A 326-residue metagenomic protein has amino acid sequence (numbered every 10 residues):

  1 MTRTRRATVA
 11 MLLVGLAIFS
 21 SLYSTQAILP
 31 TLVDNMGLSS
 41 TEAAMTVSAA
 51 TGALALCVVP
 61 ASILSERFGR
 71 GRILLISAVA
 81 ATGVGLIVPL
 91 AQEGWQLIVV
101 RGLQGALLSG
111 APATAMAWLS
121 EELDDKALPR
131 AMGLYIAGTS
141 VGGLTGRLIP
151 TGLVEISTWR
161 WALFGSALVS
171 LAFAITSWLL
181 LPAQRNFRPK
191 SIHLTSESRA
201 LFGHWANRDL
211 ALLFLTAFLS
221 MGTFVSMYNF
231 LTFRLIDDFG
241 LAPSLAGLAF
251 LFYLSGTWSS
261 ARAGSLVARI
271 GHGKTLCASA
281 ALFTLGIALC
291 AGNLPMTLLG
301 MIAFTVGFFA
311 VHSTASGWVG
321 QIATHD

Functional and structural regions predicted by a protein language model:
L56-G94: Conserved MFS/SLC helix-loop-helix module at the cytosolic interface between two early adjacent transmembrane helices
V58-G69, W258-G271: Helix-to-loop junctions at the C-terminal end of transmembrane segments in multipass secondary transporters
W95-Q104, P295-A303: Paired small-residue
V100-T139: Cytoplasmic helix-loop-helix junction between adjacent transmembrane helices in 12-TM secondary transporters
D125, G133-L181: Helix-loop-helix hairpin linking two adjacent transmembrane segments in secondary transporters
P182-F214: Juxtamembrane intracellular "pre-TM" segments in multi-pass secondary transporters
G273-A315: C-terminal transmembrane helical hairpin of 12-TM major facilitator-type secondary transporters
